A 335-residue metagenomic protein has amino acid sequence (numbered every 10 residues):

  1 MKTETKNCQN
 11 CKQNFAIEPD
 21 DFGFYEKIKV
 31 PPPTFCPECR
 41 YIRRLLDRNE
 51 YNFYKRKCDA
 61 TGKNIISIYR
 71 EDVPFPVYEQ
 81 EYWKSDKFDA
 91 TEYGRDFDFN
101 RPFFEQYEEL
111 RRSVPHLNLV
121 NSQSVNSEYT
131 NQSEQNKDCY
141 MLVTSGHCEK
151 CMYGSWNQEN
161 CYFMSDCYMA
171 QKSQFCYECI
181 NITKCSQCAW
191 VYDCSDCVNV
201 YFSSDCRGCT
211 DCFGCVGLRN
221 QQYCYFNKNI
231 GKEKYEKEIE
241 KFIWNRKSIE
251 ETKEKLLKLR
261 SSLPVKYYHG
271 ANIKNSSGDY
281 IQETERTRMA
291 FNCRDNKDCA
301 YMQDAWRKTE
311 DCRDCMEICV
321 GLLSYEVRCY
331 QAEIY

Functional and structural regions predicted by a protein language model:
M1-Y335: Long, distal/terminal scaffolding or interaction modules with repetitive or compositionally biased sequence
